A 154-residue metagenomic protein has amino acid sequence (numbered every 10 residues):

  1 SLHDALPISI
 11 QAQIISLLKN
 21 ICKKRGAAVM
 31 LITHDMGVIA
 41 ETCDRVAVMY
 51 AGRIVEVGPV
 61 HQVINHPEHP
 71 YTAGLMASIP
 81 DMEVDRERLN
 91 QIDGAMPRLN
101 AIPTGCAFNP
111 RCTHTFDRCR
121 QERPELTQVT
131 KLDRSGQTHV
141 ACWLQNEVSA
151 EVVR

Functional and structural regions predicted by a protein language model:
S1-L6: Short, small-residue-biased leader/transition segments that mark boundaries at the very start of proteins
I10-R88: P-loop NTP-binding/switch modules centered on Walker-like glycine-rich loops
P59-R154: Short catalytic/signature loops enriched in Gly
